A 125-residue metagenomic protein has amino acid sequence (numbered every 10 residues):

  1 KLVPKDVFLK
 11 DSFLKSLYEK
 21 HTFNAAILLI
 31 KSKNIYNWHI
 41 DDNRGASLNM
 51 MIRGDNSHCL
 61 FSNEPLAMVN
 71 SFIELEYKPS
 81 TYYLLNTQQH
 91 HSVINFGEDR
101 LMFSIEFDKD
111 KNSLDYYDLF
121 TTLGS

Functional and structural regions predicted by a protein language model:
K1-K20: Non-heme Fe(II)/2-oxoglutarate
K1-V3, L48-M51, H58, H91-V93 (+1 more regions): Generic ordered-secondary-structure signal
D6, D11, D41-D42, D55 (+3 more regions): Acidic-enriched, low-complexity/disordered segments with a strong bias for Aspartate over Glutamate
H21-Y83: Catalytic core of non-heme Fe(II) oxygenases with the double-stranded beta-helix
N63-S125: Catalytic core of Fe(II)/2-oxoglutarate
